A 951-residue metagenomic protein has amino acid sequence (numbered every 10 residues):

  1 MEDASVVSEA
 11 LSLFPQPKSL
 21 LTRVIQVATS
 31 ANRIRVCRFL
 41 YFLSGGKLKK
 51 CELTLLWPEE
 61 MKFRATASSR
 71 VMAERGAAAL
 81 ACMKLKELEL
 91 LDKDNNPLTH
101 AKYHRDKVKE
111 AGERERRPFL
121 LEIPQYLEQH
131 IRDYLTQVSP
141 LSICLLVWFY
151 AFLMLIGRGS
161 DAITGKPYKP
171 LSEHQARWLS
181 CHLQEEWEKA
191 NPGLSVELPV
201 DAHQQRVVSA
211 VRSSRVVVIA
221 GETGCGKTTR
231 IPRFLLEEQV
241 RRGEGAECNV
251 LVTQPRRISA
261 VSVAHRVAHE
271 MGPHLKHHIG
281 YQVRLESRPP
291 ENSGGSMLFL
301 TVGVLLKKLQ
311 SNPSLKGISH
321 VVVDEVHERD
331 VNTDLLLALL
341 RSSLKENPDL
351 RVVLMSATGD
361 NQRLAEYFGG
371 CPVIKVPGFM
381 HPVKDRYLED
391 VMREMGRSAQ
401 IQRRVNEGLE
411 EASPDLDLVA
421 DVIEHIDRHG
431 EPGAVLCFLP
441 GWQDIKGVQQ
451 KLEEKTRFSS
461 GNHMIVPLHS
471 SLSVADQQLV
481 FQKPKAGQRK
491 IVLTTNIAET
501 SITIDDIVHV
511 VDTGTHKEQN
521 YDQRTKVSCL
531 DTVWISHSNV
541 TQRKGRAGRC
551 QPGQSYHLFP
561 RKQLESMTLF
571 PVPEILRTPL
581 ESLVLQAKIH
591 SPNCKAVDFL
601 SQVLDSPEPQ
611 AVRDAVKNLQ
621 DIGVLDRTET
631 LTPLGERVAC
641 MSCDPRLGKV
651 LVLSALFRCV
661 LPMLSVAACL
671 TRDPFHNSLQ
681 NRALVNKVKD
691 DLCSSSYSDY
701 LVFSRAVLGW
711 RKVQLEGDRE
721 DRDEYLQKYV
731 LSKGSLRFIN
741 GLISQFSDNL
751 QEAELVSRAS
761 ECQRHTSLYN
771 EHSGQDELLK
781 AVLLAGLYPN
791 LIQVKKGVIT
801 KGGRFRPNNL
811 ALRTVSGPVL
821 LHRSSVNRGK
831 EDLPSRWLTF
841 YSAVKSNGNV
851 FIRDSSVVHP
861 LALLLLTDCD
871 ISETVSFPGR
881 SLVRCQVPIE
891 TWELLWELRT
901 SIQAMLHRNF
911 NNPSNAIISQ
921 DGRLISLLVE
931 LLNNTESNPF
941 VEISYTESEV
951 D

Functional and structural regions predicted by a protein language model:
M1-P58, V71, R75, A79-A151: N-terminal segment of the canonical double-stranded RNA-binding domain
L20, V71-A79, P382-K384, R393-E394 (+1 more regions): Short, surface-exposed linear segments at secondary-structure transitions and domain or protein termini
L56-E60, T814-S816: Glycine-centered tight beta-turn/hairpin loop motif at sheet-sheet or coil-to-beta transitions
M61-R70: A short, exposed loop/beta-hairpin motif centered on an aromatic-Gly-Thr core
A77-L85, L340, L898, I902: Short amphipathic C-terminal alpha-helix that caps PH/PH-like domains
K93-P97, A101, D106-V108, G112-F657 (+10 more regions): P-loop NTPase motor module signature
V511, H516-Q519, F559-W896, T900 (+2 more regions): Second RecA-like catalytic domain
R884-D951: A positional "C-terminalness" feature that preferentially activates on distal terminal regions of long, nucleic
